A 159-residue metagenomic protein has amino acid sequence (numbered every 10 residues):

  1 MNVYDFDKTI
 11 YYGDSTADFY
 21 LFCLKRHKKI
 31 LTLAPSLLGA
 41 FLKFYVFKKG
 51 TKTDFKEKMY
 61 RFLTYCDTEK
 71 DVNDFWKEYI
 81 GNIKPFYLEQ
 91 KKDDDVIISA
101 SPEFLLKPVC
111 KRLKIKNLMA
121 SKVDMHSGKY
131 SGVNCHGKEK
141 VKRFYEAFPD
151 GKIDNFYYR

Functional and structural regions predicted by a protein language model:
M1-F47: Active-site neighborhood of HAD-like aspartate-dependent phosphohydrolases
D7, Y11, F47, Y60-T64 (+3 more regions): A general boundary/transition motif marking the beginning of the first structured unit of a protein
Y12-G13, K52, G137: Generic structural signal for well-ordered secondary structure
K25, F44-K48, Y65, E78 (+1 more regions): A structural signal for alpha-helix termini and helix-coil/disorder junctions
L31-L33, K70, I153: Short, surface-exposed acidic
L33-R61, C110-L113, N117-L118: Short, compositionally biased "basic patch" segments
K52-P85: Metal-dependent phosphoesterase signature
F75-R159: C-terminal cap/substrate-recognition subdomain and adjoining C-terminal extension of metal-dependent phosphatase-like
